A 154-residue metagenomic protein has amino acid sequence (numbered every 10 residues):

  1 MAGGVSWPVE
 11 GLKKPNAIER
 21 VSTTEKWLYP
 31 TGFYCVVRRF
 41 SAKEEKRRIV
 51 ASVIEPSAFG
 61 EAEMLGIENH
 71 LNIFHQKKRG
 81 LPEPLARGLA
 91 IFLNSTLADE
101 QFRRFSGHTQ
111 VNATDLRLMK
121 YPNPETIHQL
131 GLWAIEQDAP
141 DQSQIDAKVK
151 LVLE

Functional and structural regions predicted by a protein language model:
M1-W133: Polybasic, glycine- and aromatic-enriched phosphate-binding surface used to engage nucleic acids
N123-E154: Non-catalytic DNA-recognition/assembly elements of restriction-modification systems
